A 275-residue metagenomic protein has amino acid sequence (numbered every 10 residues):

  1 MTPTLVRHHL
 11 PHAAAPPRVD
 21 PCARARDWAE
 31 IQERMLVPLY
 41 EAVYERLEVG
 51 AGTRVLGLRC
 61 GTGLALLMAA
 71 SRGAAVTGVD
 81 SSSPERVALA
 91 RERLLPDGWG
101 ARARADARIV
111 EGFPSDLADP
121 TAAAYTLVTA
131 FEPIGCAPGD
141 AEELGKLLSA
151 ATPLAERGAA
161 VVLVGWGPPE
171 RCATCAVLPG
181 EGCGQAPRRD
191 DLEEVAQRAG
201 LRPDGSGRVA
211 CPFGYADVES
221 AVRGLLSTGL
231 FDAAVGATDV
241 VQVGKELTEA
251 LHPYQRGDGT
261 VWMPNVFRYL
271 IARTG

Functional and structural regions predicted by a protein language model:
T2-T53, S83-L89, P96-W99, A103: Conserved class I S-adenosyl-L-methionine
P3, L36, T62-L64, V195-G275: Conserved Class I S-adenosyl-L-methionine
Y44, V49, T121-A122, L148: A short, aliphatic-rich alpha-helical micro-motif
R54-L56, T62-A118: Class I SAM-dependent methyltransferase SAM/SAH-binding core
A69, A150-A151: Class I S-adenosylmethionine-dependent transferase superfamily signal
S115-V128: A short acidic, Gly/Pro-enriched loop at the edge of an enzyme's catalytic core that lines a small-molecule cofactor
Y125-G145: A short SAM/SAH-binding and catalytic strip from SAM-dependent methyltransferases
E143-K146, T152-A216, D232: Conserved catalytic/acceptor-binding region of the Class I
